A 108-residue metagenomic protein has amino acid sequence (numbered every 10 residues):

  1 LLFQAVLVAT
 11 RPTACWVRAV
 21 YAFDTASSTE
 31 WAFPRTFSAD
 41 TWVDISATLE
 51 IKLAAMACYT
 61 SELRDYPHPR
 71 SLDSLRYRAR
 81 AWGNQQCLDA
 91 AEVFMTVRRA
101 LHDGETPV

Functional and structural regions predicted by a protein language model:
L1-V108: Metal-dependent de-N-acetylase/amidase catalytic core
